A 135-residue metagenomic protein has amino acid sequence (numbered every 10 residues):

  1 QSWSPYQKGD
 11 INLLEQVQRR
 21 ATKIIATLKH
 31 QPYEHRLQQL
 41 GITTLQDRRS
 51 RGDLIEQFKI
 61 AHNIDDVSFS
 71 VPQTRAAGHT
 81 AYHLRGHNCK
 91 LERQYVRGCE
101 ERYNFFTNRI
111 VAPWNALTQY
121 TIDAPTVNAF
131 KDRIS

Functional and structural regions predicted by a protein language model:
Q1-S135: Hydrophobic/basic alpha-helical segments
